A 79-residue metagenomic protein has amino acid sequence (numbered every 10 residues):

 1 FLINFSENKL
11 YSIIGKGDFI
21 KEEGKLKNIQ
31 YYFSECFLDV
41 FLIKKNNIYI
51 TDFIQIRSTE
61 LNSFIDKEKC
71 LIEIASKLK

Functional and structural regions predicted by a protein language model:
F1-K79: Residues within mature, well-folded domains
